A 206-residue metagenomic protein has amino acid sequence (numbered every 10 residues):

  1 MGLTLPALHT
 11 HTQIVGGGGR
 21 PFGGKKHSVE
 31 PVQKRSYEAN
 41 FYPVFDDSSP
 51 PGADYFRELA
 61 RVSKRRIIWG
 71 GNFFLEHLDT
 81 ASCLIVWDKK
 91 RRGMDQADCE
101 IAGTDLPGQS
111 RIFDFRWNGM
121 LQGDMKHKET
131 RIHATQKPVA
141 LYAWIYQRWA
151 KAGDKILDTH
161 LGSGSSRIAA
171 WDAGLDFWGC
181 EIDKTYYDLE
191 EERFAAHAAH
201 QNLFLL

Functional and structural regions predicted by a protein language model:
L5-L206: Class I S-adenosyl-L-methionine
